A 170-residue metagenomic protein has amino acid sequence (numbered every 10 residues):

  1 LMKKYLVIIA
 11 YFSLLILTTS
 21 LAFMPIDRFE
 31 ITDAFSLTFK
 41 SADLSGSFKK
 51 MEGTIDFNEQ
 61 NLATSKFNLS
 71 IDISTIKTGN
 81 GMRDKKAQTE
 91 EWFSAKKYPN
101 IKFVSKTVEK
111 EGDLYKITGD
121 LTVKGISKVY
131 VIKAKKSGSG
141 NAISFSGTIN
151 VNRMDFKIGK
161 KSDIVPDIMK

Functional and structural regions predicted by a protein language model:
M2-Y5: Positively charged n-region of N-terminal signal peptides that target proteins for export
I9-T19: Bacterial N-terminal signal peptides
L21-K170: Low-complexity, acidic/polar, glycine-enriched regions of mature
